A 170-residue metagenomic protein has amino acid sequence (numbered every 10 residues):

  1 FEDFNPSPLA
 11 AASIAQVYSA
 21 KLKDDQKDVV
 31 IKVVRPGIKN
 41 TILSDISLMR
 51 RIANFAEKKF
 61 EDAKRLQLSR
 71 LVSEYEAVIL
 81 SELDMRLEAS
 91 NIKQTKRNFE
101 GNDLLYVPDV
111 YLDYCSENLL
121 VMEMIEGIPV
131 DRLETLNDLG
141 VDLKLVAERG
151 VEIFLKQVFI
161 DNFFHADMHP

Functional and structural regions predicted by a protein language model:
F1-P170: Conserved catalytic cores of large enzyme domains
